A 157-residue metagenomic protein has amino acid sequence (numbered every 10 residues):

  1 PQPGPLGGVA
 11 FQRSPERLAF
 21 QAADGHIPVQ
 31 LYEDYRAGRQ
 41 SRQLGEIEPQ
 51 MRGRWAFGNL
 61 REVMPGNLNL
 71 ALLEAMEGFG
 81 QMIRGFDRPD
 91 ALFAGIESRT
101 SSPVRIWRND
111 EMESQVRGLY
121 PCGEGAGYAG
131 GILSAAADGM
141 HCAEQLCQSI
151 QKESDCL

Functional and structural regions predicted by a protein language model:
P1-N59: An anion/pyrophosphate-binding glycine-rich loop and adjacent beta-alpha core in soluble alpha-beta enzymes
P3, I132-L133: Short, glycine/acidic-enriched capping/hinge loops at junctions between secondary-structure elements
F11-S14, L72, A135-C156: Internal hydrophobic alpha-helix adjacent to the cofactor/substrate pocket in enzyme cavities
A23-L31, H141-C142, S154-L157: Low-complexity, flexible helical/coil segments
R36, M76-R84, A143-I150: Structural signal for hydrophobic packing residues in well-ordered secondary-structure cores of soluble enzyme domains
Q40, L44, G80, R84-R88 (+1 more regions): Residue-level signal for secondary-structure boundary elements
W55-G123, G127-A129, A136: A glycine-rich dinucleotide-binding beta-alpha-beta segment and adjacent secondary-structure elements that constitute
S102-P103, W107-S114, E144-L157: A structural preference for long, well-packed, hydrophobic secondary-structure segments
